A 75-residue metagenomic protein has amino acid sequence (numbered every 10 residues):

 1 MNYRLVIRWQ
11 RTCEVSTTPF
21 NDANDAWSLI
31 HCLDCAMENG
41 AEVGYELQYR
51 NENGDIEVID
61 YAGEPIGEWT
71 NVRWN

Functional and structural regions predicted by a protein language model:
M1-V15: Short aromatic-glycine-(Arg/Gly/Cys) micro-motifs in beta-strand/loop hairpins
Y3, D22-D25, E52, V72: N-terminal cationic leader/targeting segments used for protein routing and processing
R8-T12, A23, R50-E52: Generic structural motif
W9, N21-Y45: A short, charged, amphipathic alpha-helix used as a generic interaction element across diverse proteins
C13-T17, D55-I56: Short, mixed charged/polar active-site loops that provide acid/base catalysis or chelate metal/phosphate cofactors
P19-D22, G63: Solvent-exposed serine/threonine-rich low-complexity stretches and specific carbohydrate-binding patches
D34-N75: Short, mixed-charge low-complexity intrinsically disordered segments
